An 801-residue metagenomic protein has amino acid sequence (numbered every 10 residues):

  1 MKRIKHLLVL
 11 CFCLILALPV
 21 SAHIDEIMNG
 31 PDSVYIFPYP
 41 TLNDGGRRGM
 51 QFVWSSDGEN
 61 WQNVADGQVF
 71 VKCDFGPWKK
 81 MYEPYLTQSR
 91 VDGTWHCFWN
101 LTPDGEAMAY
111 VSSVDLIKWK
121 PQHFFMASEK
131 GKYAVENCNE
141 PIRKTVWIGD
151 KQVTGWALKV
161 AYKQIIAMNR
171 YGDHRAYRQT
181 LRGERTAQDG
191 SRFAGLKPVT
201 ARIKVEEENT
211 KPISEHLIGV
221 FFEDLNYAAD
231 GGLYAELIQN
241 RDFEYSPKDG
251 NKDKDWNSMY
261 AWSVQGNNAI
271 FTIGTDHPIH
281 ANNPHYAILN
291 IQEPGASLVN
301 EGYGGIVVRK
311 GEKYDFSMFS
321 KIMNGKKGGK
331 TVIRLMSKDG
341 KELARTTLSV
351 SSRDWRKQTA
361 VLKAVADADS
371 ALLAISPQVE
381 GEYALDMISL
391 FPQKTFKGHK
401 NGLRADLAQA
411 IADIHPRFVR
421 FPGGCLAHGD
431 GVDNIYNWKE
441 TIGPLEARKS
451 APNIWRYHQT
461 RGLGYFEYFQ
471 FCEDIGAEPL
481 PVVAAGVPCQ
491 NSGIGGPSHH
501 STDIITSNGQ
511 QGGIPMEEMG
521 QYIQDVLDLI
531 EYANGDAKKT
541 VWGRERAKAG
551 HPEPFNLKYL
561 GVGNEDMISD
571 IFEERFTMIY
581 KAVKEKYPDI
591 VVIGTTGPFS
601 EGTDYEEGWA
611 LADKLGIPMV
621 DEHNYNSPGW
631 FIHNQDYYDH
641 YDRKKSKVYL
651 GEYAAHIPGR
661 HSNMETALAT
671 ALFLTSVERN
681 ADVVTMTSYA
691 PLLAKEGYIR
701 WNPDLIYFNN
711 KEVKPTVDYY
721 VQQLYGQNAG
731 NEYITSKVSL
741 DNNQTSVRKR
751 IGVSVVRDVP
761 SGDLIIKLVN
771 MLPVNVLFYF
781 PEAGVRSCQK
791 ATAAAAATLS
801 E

Functional and structural regions predicted by a protein language model:
H23-G195: Carbohydrate-active catalytic/glycan-binding domains of CAZyme proteins, especially the secreted or lumenal ectodomains
N100, F319-G325, K363-V365, G726-Q727 (+2 more regions): Solvent-exposed strand-to-loop "edge" motifs in beta-rich extracellular domains
S112, L362-V365, A371-A374, T395-P416 (+5 more regions): An active-site-proximal structural segment forming one wall of the substrate-binding cleft that immediately precedes
S113, P377-Q378, P392, P422-C425 (+3 more regions): Active-site groove signature of glycoside hydrolases
R182-R461, E478, G496-G509, M516-G520 (+3 more regions): Extracellular and organelle-lumenal recognition/adhesion modules and their flexible linkers in secreted
Q490-H500, E545-P554, G597-G629, A694-D704: Substrate-binding cleft/loops of secretory-pathway carbohydrate-active enzymes
Y580-V591, W609-K614, P618-N728, V759 (+1 more regions): Catalytic-core region of carbohydrate-active enzymes that cleave or remodel glycosidic bonds
K749-S787, A796: Carbohydrate-binding surface patches
